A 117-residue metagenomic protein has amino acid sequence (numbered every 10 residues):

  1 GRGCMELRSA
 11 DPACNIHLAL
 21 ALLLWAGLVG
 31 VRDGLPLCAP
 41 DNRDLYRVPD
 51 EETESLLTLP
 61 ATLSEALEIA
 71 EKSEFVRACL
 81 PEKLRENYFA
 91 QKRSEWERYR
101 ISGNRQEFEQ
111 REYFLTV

Functional and structural regions predicted by a protein language model:
G1-V117: Catalytic-core signal marking the mid-to-C-terminal active-site face
